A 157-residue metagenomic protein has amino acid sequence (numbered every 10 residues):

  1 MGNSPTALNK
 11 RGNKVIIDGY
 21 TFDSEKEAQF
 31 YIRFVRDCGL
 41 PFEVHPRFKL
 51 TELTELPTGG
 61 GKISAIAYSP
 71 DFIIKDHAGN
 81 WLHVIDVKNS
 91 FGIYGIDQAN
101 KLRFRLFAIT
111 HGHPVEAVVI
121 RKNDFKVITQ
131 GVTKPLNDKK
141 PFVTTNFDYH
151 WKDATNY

Functional and structural regions predicted by a protein language model:
M1-Y157: Electrostatic, structured charged patches in enzyme active sites and in nucleic-acid/phosphate-binding
